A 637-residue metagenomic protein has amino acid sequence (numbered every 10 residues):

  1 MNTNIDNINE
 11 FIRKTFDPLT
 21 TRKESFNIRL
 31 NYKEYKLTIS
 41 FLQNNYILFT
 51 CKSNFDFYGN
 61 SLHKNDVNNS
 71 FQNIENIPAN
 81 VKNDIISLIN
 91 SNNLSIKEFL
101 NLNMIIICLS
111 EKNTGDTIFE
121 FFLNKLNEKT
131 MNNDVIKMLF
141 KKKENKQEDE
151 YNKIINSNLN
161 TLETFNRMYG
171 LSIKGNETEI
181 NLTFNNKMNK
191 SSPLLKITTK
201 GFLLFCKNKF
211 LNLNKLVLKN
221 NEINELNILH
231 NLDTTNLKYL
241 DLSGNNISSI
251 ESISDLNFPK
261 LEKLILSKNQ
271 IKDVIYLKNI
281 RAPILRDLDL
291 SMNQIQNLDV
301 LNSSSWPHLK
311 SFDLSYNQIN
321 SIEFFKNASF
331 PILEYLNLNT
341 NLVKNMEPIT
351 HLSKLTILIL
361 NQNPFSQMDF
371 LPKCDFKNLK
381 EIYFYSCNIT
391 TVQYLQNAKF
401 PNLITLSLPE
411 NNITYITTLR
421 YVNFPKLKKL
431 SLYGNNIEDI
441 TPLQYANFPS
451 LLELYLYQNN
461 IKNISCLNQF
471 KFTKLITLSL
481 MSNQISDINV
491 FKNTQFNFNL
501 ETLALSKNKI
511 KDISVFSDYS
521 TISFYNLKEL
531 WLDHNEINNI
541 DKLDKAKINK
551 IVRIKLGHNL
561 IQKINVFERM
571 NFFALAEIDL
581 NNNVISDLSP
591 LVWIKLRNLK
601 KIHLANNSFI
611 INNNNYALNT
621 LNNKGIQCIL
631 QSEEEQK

Functional and structural regions predicted by a protein language model:
N7-K125: A structural signal for beta-rich interaction modules in eukaryotic proteins
K112-K146: Acidic, low-complexity intrinsically disordered segments
N152-I228, L232-T234, K238, N246: LRR N-terminal entry segment and analogous cap-like coil->beta motifs
I180-L182, N214-L218, T235-L242, E262-L266 (+14 more regions): Conserved hydrophobic beta-strand positions in leucine-rich repeat
F202-K209, N227-T234, E251-F258, I275-A282 (+14 more regions): A structural signal for leucine-rich repeat
S586-K637: Leucine-rich solenoid repeat scaffolds
